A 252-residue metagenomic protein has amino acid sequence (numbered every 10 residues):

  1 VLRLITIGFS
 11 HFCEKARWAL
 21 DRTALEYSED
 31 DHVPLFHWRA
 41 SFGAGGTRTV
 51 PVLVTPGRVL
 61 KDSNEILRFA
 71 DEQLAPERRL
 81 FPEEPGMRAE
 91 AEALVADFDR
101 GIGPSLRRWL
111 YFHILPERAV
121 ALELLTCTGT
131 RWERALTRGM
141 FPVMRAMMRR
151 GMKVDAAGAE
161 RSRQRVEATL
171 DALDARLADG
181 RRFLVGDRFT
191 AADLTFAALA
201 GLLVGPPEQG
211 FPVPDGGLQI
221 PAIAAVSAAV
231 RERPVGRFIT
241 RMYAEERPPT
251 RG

Functional and structural regions predicted by a protein language model:
V1-A135, E246-T250: GST-like domain detector, emphasizing the conserved glutathione-binding G-site in the N-terminal thioredoxin-like
L4-H11, V54-R58, L94, F98 (+3 more regions): Conserved aromatic-histidine-acidic binding/catalytic patches
C13-A16, S41-G46, F81-E83, R145-R150 (+2 more regions): Short amphipathic alpha-helical segments, especially helix-boundary/capping motifs
F69, L94-D97, W109, A135-G151 (+3 more regions): Residues that form generic nucleotide/phosphate-binding pockets
P76-E83, M148-V154, A222-A229: Charged, low-complexity surface segments at secondary-structure and domain boundaries
G86, E90-A93, D97, R161-A168 (+2 more regions): A non-catalytic, amphipathic alpha-helix used as a structural packing/dimerization or gating element in enzyme scaffolds
I102-P214: GST-like fold's C-terminal all-alpha helical module
L199-P249: Short His-centered aromatic/hydrophobic patch
